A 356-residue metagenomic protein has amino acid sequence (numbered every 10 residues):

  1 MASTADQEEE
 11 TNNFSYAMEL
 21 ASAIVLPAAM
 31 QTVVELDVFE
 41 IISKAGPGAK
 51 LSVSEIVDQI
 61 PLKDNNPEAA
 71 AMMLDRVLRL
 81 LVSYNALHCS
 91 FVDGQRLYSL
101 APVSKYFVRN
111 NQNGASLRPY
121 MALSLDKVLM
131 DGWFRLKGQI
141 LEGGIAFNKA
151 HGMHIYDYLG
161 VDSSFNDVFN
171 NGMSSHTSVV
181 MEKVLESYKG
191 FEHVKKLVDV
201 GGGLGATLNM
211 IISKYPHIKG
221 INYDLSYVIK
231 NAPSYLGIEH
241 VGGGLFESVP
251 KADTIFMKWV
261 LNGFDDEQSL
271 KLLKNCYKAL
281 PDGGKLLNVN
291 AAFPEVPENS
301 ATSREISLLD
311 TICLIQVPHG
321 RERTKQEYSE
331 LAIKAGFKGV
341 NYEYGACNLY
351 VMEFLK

Functional and structural regions predicted by a protein language model:
A2, N111-R304, G339-G345, L349-V351: Conserved adenosyl
T4-E8, N13-K196: Conserved Class I S-adenosyl-L-methionine-dependent methyltransferase catalytic core
A21, Y350-K356: C-terminal lobe and adjacent flexible extensions of AdoMet/dcAdoMet transferase-like proteins
F39, S43, V57, L261 (+4 more regions): Amphipathic alpha-helical interaction motifs in eukaryotic regulatory proteins
Y84-A86, Y215, G336: Short glycine-rich hinge loops at helix-strand junctions in the catalytic core of two-component histidine kinases
V289-A335, N341: C-terminal alpha-helical "lid/dimerization" subdomain adjacent to the S-adenosyl-L-methionine
